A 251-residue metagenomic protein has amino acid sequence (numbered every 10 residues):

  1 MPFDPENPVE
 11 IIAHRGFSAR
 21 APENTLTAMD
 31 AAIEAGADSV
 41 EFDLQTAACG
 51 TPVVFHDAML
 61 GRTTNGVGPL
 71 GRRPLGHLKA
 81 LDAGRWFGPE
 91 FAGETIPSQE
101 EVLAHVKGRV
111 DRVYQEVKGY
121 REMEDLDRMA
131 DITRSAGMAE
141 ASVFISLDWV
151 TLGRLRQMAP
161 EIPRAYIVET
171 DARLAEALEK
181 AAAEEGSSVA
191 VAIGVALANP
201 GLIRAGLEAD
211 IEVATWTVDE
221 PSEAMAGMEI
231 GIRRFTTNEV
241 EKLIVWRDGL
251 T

Functional and structural regions predicted by a protein language model:
M1-T251: Phosphate-group recognition and catalysis centered on beta-loop-alpha active-site segments
